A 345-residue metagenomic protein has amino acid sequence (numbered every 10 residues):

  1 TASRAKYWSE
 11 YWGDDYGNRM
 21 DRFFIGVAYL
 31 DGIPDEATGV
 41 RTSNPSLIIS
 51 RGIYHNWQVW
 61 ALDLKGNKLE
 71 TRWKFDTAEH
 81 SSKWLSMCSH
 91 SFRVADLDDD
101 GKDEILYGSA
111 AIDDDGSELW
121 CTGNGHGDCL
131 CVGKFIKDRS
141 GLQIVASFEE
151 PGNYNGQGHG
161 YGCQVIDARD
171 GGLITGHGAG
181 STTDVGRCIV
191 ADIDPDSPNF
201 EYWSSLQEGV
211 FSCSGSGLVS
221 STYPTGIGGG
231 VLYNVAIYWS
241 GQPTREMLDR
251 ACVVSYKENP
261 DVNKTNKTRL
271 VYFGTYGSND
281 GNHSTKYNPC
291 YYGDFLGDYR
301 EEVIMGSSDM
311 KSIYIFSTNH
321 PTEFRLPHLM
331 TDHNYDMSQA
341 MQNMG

Functional and structural regions predicted by a protein language model:
T1-G345: Beta-propeller-forming repeat regions
